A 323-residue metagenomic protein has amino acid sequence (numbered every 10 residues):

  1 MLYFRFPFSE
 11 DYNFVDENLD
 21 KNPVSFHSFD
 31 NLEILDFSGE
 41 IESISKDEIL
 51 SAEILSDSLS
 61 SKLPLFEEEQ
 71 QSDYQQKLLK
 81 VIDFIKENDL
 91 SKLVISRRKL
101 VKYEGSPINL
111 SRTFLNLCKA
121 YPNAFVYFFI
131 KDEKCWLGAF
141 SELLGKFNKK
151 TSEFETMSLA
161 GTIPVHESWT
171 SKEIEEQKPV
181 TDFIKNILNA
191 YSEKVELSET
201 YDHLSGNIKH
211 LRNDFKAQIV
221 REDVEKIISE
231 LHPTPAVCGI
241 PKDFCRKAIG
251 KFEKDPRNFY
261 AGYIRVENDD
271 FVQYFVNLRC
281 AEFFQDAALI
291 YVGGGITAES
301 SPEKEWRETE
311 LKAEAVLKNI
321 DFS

Functional and structural regions predicted by a protein language model:
M1-Y74, S111-T113, Y127-L144, S158 (+1 more regions): Cofactor- and metal-binding active-site motifs of prokaryotic enzymes that mediate redox/radical or nucleophilic
L19-D20, R97, Y103-P179, E267-G293: An anion-binding catalytic pocket shared by soluble metabolic enzymes
S25, N88, G145, D182 (+3 more regions): A residue-level signal for conserved active-site and pocket-lining positions in enzyme catalytic cores
I44-S72, L78, K102-Y103, E155-G250 (+1 more regions): Contiguous alpha-helical scaffold segments within structured protein domains that host functional hotspots
Y74-K86: Structured alpha-helical segments in the cores of large, soluble enzyme domains
K131-K134, T200-I208, I264-V266: A glycine-rich phosphate-binding loop feature that marks nucleotide/adenosyl-phosphate handling sites
Q218-S323: Conserved hydrophobic core element of enzyme catalytic domains
